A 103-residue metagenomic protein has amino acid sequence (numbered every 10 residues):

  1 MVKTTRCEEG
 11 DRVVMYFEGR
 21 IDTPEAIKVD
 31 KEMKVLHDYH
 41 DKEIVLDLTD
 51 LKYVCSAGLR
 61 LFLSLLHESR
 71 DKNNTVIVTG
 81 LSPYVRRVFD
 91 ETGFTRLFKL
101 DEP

Functional and structural regions predicted by a protein language model:
M1-Y53, S64-P103: STAS-like cytosolic regulatory interaction modules
